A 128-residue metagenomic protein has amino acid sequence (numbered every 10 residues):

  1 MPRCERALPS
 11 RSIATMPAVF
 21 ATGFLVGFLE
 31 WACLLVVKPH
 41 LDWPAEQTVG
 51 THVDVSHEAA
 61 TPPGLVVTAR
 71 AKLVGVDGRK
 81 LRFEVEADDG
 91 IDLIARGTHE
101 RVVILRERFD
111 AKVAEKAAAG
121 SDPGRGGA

Functional and structural regions predicted by a protein language model:
M1-A21: Catalytic strand-loop segment that frames the active site of acyl-thioester-processing enzymes
M1-R3, S56, T98-V102: Generic structural detector for well-ordered beta-strands
R6, P17-A18, P39, A59 (+3 more regions): Flexible, active-site-adjacent loop/turn segments at secondary-structure boundaries
T22-V26: Conserved N-terminal beta-strand and adjoining loop/helix that marks the start of the Nudix/MutT-like hydrolase domain
C33-T68: Hydrophobic beta-strand-centered segment that forms part of the acyl-chain substrate-binding groove
P62-P63, K72-A128: HotDog/MaoC-like acyl-thioester-processing domains
